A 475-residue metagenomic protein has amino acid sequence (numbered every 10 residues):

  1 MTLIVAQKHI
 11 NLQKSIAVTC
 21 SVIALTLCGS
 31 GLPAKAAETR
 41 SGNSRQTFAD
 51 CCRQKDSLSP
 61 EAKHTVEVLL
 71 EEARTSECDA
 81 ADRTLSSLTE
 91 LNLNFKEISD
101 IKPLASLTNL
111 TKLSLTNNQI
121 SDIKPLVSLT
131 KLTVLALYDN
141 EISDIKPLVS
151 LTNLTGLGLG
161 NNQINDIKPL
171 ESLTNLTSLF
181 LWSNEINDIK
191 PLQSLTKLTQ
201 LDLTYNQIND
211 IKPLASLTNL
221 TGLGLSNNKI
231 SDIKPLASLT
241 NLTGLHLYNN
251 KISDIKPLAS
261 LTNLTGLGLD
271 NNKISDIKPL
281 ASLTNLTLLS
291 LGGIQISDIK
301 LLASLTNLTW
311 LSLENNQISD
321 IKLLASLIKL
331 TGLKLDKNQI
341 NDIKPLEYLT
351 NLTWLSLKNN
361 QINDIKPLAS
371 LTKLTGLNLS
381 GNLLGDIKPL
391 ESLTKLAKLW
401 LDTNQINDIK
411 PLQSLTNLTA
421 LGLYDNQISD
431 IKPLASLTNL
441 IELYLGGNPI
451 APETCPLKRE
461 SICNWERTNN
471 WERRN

Functional and structural regions predicted by a protein language model:
M1-L107, P125, P169, P279 (+8 more regions): N-terminal capping/linker segments that flank leucine-rich repeat
K8-H9, N187, Q207, G224 (+8 more regions): Short, low-complexity, intrinsically disordered N-terminal modules that encode targeting/processing signals
L85, S106-L110, L126-L132, L148-L154 (+14 more regions): Leucine-rich repeat
L91-L93, L113-L115, L135-L137, L157-L159 (+13 more regions): Conserved hydrophobic beta-strand positions in leucine-rich repeat
S99-D100, S121-P125, S143-I145, N165-I167 (+13 more regions): Per-repeat structural element of leucine-rich repeats
S380, W400-P449: Ankyrin-repeat and related helical/solenoid repeat scaffolds used for protein-protein interactions
